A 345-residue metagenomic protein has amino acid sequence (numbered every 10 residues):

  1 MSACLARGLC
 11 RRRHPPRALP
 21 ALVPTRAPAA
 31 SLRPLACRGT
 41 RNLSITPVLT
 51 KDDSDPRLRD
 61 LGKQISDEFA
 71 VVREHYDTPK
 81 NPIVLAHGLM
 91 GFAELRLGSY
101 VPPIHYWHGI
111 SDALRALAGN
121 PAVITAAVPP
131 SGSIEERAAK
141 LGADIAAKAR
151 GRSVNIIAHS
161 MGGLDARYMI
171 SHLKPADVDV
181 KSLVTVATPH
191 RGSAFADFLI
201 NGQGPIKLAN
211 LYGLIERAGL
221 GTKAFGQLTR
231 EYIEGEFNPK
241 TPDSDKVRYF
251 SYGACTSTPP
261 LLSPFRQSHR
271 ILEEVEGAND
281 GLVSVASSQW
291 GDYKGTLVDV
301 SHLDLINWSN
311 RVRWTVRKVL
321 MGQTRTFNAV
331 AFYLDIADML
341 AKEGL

Functional and structural regions predicted by a protein language model:
M1-D55: N-terminal mitochondrial targeting presequence
A6, F195-Q227, P259-E276, S301-N307 (+1 more regions): Alpha-helical membrane-targeting segments
L61-T78: Short amphipathic alpha-helices and their capping/turn segments at secondary-structure boundaries
I65-D67, T222-T241, V330, L334-G344: A Trp-anchored, charged/polar loop motif used as the substrate-binding/catalytic surface of acyl/ester-handling
Y76-V154: Active-site catalytic motif of lipid deacylating hydrolases and related acyltransferases
H87, E135-T241, D280: Serine-dependent carboxylesterase/thioesterase catalytic core of lipase-like alpha/beta-hydrolase/SGNH enzymes
L89-G91, P129-S131, G163, P189-R191 (+3 more regions): Short, solvent-exposed loop/turn segments at secondary-structure junctions
S244-L345: C-terminal catalytic-base region of ester-bond hydrolases, centering on the histidine of the charge-relay
